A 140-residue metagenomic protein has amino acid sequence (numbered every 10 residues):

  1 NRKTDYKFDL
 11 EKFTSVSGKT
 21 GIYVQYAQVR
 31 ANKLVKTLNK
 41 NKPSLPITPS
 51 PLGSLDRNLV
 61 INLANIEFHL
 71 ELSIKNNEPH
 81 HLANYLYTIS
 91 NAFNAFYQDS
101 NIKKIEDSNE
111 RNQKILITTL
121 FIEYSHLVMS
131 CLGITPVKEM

Functional and structural regions predicted by a protein language model:
N1-M140: Non-catalytic interaction-recognition regions
